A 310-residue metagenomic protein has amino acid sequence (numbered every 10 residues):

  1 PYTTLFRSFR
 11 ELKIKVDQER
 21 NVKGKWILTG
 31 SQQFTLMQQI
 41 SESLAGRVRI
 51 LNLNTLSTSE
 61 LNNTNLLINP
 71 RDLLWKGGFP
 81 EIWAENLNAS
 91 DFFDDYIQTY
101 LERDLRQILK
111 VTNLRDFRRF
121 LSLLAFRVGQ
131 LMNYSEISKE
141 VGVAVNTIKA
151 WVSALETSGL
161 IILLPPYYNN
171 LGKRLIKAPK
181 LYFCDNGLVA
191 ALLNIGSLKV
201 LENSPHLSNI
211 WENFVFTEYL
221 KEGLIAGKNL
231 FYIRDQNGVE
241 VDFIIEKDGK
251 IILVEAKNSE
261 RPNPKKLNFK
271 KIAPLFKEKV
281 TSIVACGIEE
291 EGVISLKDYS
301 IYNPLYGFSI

Functional and structural regions predicted by a protein language model:
Y2-L5: Short, small-residue-biased leader/transition segments that mark boundaries at the very start of proteins
F9-L28, F34, Q38-E42: Conserved catalytic/switch belt of AAA+ P-loop NTPases
F9-R10, K149, K265-K266: Conserved strand-to-helix beginnings and helix N-cap segments that scaffold or border functional pockets
V22-G24, A45-R49, G249-K250, E278-T281: Short glycine-/polar-rich loops that comprise or flank the Walker A/P-loop and associated switch/sensor motifs
S31-S135, G159-I162: Interdomain motor-coupling "hinge/lid" segment immediately C-terminal to the ATP-binding subdomain of NTP-driven enzymes
K139: Alpha-helical residues within the helix-turn-helix
V143-T157: Short amphipathic alpha-helical interaction segments
A154, L160, P165-I310: A cross-kingdom feature that marks ATP-driven nucleic-acid transaction machinery
